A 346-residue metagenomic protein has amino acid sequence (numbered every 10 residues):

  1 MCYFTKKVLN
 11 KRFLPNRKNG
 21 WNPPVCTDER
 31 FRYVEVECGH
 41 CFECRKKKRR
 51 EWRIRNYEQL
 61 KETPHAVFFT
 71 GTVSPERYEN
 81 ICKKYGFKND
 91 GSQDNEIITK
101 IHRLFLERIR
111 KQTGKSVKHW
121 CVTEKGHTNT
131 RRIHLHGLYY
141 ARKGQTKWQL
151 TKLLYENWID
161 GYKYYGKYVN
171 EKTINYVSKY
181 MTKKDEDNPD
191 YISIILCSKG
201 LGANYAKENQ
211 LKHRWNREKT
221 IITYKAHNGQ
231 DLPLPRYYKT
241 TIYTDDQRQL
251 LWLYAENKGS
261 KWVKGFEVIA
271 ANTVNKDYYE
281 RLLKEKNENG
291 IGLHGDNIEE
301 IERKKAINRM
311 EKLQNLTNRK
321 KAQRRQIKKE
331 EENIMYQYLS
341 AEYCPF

Functional and structural regions predicted by a protein language model:
M1-R131, R142-F346: Right-hand nucleic-acid polymerase module
